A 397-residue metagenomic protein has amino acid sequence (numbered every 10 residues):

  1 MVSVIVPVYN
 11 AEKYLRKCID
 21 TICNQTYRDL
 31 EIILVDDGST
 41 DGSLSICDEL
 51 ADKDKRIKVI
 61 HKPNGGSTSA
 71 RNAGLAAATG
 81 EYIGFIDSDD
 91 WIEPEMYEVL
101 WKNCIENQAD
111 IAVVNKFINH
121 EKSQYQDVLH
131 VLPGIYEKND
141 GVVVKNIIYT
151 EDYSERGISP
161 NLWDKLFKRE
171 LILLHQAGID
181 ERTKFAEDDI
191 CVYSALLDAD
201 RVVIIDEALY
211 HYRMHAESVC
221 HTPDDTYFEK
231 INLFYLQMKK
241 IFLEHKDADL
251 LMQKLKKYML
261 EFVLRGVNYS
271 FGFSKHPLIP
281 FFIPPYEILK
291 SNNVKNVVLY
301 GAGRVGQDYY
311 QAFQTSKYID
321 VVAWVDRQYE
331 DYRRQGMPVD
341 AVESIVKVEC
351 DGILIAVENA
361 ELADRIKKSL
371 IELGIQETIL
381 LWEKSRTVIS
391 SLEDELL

Functional and structural regions predicted by a protein language model:
M1-V2, C23-L34, G42, D54-K58: Short loop->beta transition adjacent to catalytic acidic/histidine clusters or analogous donor-positioning motifs
N10-N24: Short, well-formed alpha-helical segments that are part of the catalytic scaffolds of diverse glycosyltransferases
T21, D36-S45, P63: A conserved acidic beta->alpha catalytic loop
K62-A78: Glycine-rich, basic loop-to-helix element that forms the pyrophosphate-binding segment of sugar-nucleotide handling
I83: Short aromatic/hydrophobic "clamp" motif used to bind/position activated sugar donors
W91-V203, Y210-T226: Donor-binding/catalytic cores of nucleotide-activated saccharide and glycerol-phosphate transferases/polymerases
I204, L209-N296, A302-I319, L397: C-terminal subregions of glycosyltransferases and related glycan-biosynthesis enzymes
N268-L397: Hydrophobic, well-ordered beta-alpha structural blocks that scaffold small-molecule cofactor pockets
